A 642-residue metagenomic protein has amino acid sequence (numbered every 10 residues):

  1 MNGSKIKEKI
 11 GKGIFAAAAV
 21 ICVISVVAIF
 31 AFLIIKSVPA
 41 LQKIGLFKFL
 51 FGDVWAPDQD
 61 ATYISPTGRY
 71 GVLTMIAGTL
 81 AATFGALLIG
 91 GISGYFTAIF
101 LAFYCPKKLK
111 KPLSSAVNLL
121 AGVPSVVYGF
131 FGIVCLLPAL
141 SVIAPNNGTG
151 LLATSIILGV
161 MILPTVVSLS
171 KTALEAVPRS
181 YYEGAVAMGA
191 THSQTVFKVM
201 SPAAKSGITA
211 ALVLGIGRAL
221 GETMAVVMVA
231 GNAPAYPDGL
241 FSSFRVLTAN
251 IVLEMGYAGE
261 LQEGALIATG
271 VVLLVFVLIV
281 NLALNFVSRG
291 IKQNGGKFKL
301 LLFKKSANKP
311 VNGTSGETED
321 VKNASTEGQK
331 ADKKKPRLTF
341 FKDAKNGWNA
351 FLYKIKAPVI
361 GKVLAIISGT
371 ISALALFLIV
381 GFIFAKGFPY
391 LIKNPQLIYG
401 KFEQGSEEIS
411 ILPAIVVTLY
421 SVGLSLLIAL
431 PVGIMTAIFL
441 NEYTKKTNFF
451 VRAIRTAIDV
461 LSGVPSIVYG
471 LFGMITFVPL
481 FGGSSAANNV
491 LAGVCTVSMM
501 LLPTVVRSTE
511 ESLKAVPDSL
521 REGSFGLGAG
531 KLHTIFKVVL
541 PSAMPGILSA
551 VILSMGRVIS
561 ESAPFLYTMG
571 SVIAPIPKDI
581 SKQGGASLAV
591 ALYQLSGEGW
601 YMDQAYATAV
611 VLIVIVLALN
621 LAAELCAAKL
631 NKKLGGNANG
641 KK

Functional and structural regions predicted by a protein language model:
M1-A19, L284-G369, A623-K642: Transmembrane alpha-helical segments of polytopic membrane transport and secretion proteins
G3, K9, G85-V117, V280 (+5 more regions): Transmembrane-helix boundary motif in ABC transporter permease subunits
G3-K9, G13, I35-F84, P106 (+5 more regions): Periplasmic/extracellular loop-to-transmembrane helix junction in inner-membrane transport proteins
N118-L158, D459-S498: Generic hydrophobic transmembrane alpha-helix motif, especially the helices
P124, M188-G189, P202, P465 (+2 more regions): Glycine/proline-centered hinge or cleavage motifs at structural transition points of membrane proteins
K171-E175, R179, V186, L253-G316 (+6 more regions): C-terminal transmembrane helix and the adjacent membrane-cytosol boundary/short C-terminal tail of inner/organellar
H192-A230, S508-T509, K531-M569: Transmembrane alpha-helices
V226-L274, F565-I613: Interhelical loop and adjacent transmembrane-helix boundary motif in polytopic membrane transport permeases
